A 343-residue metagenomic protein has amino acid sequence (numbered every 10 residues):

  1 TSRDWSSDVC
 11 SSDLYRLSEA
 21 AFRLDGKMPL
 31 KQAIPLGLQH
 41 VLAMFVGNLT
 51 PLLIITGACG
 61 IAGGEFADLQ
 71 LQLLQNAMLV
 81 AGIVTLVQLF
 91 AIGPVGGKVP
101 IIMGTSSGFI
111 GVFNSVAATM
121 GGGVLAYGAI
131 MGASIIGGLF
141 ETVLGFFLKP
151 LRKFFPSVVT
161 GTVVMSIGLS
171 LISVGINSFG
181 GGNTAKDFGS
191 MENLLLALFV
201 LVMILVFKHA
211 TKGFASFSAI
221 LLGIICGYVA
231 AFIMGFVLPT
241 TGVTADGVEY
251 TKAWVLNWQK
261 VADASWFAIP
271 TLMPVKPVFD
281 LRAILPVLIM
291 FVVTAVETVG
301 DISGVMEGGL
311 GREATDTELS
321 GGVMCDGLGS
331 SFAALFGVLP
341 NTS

Functional and structural regions predicted by a protein language model:
T1-C10: Single conserved hydrophobic/aromatic residue that forms the stacking wall/gate of nucleotide- or nucleobase-binding
S7, G63, D68-Q72, V202-I269 (+1 more regions): Flexible hinge motifs at transmembrane-helix junctions and intramembrane kinks/re-entrant loops in multi-pass membrane
E19-G37: Cytosolic juxtamembrane amphipathic/interface segments immediately preceding and feeding into a transmembrane helix
L30, T56-G96, L285-S343: Membrane-embedded helical hairpins/re-entrant loop segments and their flanking transmembrane helices within multi-pass
A33-A197: Early transmembrane hairpin of solute transport permeases
L38-F45, I135, V159, S190-L194 (+4 more regions): Hydrophobic alpha-helical transmembrane segments of multi-pass membrane proteins
G47, V84, Q88, F140-E141 (+7 more regions): Alpha-helical transmembrane segments of multipass membrane proteins
L49-L53, G57, A81, L205 (+3 more regions): Transmembrane alpha-helix boundary and packing residues in multipass membrane permease domains and related
